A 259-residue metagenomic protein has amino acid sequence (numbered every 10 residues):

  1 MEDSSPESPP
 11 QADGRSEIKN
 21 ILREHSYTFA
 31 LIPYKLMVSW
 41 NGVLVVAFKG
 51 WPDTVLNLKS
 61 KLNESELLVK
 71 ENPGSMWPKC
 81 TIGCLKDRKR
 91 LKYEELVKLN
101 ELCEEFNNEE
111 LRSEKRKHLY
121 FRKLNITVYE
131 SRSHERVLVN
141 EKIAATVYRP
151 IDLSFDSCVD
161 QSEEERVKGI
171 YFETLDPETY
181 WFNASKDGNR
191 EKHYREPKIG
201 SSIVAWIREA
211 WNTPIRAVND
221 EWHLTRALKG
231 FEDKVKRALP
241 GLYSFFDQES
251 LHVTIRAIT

Functional and structural regions predicted by a protein language model:
M1-T259: Histidine-dependent nucleotide/RNA phosphoesterase domain, centered on the 2H-phosphoesterase fold with its duplicated
